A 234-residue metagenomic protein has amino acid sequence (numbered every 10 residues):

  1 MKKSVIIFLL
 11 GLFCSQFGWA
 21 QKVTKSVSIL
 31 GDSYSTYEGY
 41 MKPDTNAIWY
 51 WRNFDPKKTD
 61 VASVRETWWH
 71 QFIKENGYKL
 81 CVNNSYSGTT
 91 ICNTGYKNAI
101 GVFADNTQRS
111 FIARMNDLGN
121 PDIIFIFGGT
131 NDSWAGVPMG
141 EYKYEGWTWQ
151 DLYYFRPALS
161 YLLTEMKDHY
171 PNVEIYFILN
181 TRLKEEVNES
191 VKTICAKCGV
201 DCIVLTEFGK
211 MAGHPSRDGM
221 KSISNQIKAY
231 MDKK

Functional and structural regions predicted by a protein language model:
M1-S4: Positively charged n-region of N-terminal signal peptides that target proteins for export
I7-S15: Bacterial N-terminal signal peptides
Q21-V23, F103-K234: Alpha-helical cap/lid subdomain in secreted, periplasmic, or secretory-pathway luminal O-acyl-processing enzymes
S26, P43-G140, H214: Conserved SGNH/GDSL esterase-like catalytic core that processes O-acyl groups on lipids and polysaccharides
S26-D32: Short, hydrophobic/glycine-enriched beta-strand segments
D32-S33, T130: Active-site metal-binding loops of divalent metal-dependent hydrolases
Y34-T36, G219: Short active-site segment of divalent metal-dependent hydrolases/proteases that encodes the spacing between
Y40: Conserved catalytic-core motifs of eukaryotic protein kinase domains, centered on the activation segment
